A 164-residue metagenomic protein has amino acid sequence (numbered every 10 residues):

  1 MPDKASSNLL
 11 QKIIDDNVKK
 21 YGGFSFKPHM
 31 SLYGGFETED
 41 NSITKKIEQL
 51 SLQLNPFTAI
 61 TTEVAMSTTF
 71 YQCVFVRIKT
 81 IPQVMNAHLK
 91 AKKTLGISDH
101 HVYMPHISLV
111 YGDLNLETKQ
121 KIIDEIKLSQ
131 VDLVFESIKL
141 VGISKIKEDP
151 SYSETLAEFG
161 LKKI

Functional and structural regions predicted by a protein language model:
M1-A59, T80-S137, E148-I164: Basic, often amphipathic N-terminal segments
T62-Y71, K139-E148: Short proline/glycine- and acidic-rich turn/helix-capping motifs at secondary-structure junctions
Q72-V74, A157: Short beta-strand micro-motifs in enzyme catalytic cores
V74-T80: Short histidine-centered catalytic/ligand-binding loop motif
